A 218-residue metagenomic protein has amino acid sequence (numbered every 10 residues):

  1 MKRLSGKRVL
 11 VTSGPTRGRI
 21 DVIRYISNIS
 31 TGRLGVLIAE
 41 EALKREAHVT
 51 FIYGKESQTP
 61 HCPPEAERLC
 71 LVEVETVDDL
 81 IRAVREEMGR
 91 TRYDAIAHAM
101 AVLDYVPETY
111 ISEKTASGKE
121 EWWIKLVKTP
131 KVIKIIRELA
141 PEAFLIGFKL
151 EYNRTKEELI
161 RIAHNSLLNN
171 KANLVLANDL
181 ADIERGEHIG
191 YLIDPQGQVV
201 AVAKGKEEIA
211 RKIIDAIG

Functional and structural regions predicted by a protein language model:
M1-G218: A cross-family phosphate/adenosyl-ligand binding-site feature
